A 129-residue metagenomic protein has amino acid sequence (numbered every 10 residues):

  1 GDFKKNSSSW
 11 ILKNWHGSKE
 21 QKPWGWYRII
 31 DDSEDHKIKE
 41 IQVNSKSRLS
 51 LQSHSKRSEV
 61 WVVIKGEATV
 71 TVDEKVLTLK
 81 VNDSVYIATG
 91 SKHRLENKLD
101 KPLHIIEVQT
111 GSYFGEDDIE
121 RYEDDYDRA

Functional and structural regions predicted by a protein language model:
G1-P23: Classical nucleotidyltransferase
E20-P23, E67, V76, D83 (+3 more regions): Intrinsically disordered, low-complexity, mixed-charge
E20-S58: A short glycine-rich, His/Asp/Glu-containing loop-to-beta-strand
N44, K56, V63, A88-G90 (+1 more regions): A short, compositionally biased micro-patch
S47, K56-R57, K75, S91-K92 (+1 more regions): A generic "binding-loop/recognition-motif" signal
K56-E74: Glycine- and acidic-residue-biased ligand/ion/polar-headgroup-sensing regions
D73-K92: Short acidic-glycine-tyrosine-enriched beta hairpin
R94-A129: Double-stranded beta-helix
